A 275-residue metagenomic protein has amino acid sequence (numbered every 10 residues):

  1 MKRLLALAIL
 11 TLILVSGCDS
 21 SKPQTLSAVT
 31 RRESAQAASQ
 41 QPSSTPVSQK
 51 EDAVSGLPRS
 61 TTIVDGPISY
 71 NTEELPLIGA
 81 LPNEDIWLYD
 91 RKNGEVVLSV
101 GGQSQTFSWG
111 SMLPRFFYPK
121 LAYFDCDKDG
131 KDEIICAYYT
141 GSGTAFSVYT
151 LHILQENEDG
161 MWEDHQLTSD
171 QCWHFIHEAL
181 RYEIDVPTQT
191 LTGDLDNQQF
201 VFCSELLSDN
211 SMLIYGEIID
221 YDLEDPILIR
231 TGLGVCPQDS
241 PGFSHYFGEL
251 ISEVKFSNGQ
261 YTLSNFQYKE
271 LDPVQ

Functional and structural regions predicted by a protein language model:
K2-K22: Sec-dependent N-terminal signal peptides of Gram-positive bacterial secreted proteins and lipoproteins
G17-A38, P42, P46-P82, W162 (+1 more regions): Acidic, small-residue rich beta-repeat scaffolds with periodic aromatic anchors
R91-K92, S99-Q103, F146-T168, E253-T262: Beta-propeller blade repeat segments, especially FG-GAP/WD-type strand-to-loop junctions in 6- to 7-bladed propeller
T106-M112: A short beta-strand motif characteristic of beta-propeller blades
F116-A122: Repeated scaffold domains used in trafficking and secretory/extracellular systems, primarily beta-propellers
A122-K128, I218-L223: Structural signature of eukaryotic scaffold interfaces centered on beta-propeller domains
C126-Y138, D225-G232: Acidic/hydrophobic-patterned starts of short beta strands in beta-sheet-rich repeat architectures
T140-T144, C236-Q238: Short glycine/acidic-enriched loop and turn motifs that connect beta-strands
